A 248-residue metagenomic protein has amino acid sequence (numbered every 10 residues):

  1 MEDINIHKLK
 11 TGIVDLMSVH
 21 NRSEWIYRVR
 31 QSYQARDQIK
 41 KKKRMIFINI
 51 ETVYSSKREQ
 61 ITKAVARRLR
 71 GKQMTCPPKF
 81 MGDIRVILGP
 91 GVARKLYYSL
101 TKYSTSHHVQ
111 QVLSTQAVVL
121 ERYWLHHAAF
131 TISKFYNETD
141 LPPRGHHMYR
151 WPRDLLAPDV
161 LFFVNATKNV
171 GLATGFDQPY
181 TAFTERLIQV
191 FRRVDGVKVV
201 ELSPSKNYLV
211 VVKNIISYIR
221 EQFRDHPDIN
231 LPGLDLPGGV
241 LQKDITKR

Functional and structural regions predicted by a protein language model:
M1-K42, I61-A64, N169-R248: NTP-dependent small-molecule kinase module
I48, M74, V119, V160-F163 (+1 more regions): Hydrophobic/aromatic beta-strand patches that form the interior of the parallel beta-sheet core in alpha/beta enzyme
N49-V65: Glycine-rich phosphate-binding P-loop
E51-V53, Y123-W124, A129, N165-T167 (+1 more regions): Anionic group-transfer/hydrolysis microenvironments
A64-K72, F162: Amphipathic alpha-helical segments
R70-P142: ATP-dependent small-molecule kinase phosphotransfer cores that center on conserved nucleotide phosphate-binding segments
H127-V190: A glycine- and Lys/Arg-enriched "phosphate-lid" helix/loop adjacent to the NTP-binding pocket of small-molecule kinases
